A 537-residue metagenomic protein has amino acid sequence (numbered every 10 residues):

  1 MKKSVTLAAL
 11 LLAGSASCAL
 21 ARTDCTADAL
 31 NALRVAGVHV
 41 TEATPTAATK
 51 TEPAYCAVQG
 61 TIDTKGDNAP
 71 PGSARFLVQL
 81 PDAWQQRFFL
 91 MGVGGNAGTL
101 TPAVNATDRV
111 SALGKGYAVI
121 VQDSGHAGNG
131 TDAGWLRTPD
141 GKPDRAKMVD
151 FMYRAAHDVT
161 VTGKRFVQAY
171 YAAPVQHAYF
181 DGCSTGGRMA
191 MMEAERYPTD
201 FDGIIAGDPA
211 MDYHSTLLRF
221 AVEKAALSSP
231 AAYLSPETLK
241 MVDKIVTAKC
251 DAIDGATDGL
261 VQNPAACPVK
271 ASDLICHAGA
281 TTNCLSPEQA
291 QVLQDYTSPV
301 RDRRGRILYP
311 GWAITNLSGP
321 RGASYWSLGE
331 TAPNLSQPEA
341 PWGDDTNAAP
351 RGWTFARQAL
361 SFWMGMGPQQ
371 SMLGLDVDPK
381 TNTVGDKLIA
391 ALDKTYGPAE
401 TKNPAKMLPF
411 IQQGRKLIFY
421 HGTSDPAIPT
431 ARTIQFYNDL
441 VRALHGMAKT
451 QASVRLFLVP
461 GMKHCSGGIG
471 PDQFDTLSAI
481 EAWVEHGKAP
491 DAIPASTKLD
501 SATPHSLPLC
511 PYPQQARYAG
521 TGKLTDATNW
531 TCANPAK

Functional and structural regions predicted by a protein language model:
M1-L20: Gram-negative bacterial Sec-dependent N-terminal signal peptides
L20-R87, T99-T107, A256-V261, K270-Q370 (+3 more regions): Catalytic-loop region of hydrolases
G94-A172, L218-R219, A226, S371-A399 (+1 more regions): Cap/lid segment of the alpha/beta-hydrolase catalytic domain
A173-S184: Alpha/beta-hydrolase fold nucleophile elbow
G182-M192: Glycine-rich nucleophile elbow surrounding the catalytic serine of serine-hydrolase chemistry
M192-A194, T199-R303, L458: A catalytic-pocket lid/entrance helix-loop region that shapes and gates access to the active site across common
I418-H421: Short beta-strand/loop motif that positions the catalytic acidic residue of the alpha/beta-hydrolase fold
A452-G467, L499-D500: Histidine-bearing beta->alpha loop at or near hydrolase active sites
